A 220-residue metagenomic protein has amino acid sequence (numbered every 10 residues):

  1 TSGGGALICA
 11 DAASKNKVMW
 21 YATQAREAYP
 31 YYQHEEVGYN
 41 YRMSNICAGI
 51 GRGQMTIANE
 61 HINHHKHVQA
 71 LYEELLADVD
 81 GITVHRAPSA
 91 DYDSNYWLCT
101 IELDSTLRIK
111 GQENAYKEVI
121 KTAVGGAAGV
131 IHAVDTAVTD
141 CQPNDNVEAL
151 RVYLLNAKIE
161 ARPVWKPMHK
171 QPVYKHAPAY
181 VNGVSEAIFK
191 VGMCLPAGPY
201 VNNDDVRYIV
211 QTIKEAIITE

Functional and structural regions predicted by a protein language model:
T1-L7: Glycine-rich phosphate-binding loop of ATP-grasp-fold ATP-dependent ligases
A10-E220: PLP-dependent aminotransferase class I/II
